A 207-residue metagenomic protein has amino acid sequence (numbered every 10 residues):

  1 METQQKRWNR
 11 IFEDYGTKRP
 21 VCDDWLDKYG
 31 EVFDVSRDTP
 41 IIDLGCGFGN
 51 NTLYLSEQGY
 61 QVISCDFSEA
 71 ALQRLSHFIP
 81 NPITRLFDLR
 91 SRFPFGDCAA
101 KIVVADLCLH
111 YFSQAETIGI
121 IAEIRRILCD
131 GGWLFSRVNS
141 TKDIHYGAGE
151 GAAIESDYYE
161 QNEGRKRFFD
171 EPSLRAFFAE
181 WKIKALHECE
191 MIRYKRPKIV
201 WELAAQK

Functional and structural regions predicted by a protein language model:
M1-R37, G47-R92, W133-K207: Class I (Rossmann-like) S-adenosyl-L-methionine-dependent methyltransferase catalytic domain, capturing the SAM-binding
D43: Class I SAM-dependent methyltransferase core
F93-V103: A short acidic, Gly/Pro-enriched loop at the edge of an enzyme's catalytic core that lines a small-molecule cofactor
P94-G96, S113, D170: GHKL-family ATP-binding catalytic core of two-component histidine kinases
K101-E116: A short SAM/SAH-binding and catalytic strip from SAM-dependent methyltransferases
I118-D130: A short glycine-rich, Lys/Arg-flanked "PGG" loop and its adjoining helix->strand segment in the class I
